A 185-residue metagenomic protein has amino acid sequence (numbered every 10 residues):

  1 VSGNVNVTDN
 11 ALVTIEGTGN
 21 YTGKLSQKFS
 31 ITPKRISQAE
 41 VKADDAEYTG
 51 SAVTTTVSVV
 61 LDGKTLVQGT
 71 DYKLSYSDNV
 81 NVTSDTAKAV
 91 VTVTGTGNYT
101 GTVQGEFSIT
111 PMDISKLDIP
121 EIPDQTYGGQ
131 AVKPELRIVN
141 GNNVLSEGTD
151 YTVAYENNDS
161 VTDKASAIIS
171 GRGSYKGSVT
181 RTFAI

Functional and structural regions predicted by a protein language model:
V1-T22, Q27, T65-T102, N143-R181: Serine/threonine-rich, repeat-prone extracellular segments and beta-strand-based repeat modules of secreted/surface
E16, T56, E106-S108, I119-P120 (+2 more regions): A general secondary-structure boundary signal
F29-P33, F107-P111, F183-I185: Interdomain boundary/hinge segments at the C-termini of tandem beta-sandwich modules
P33-T65, P111-N143: Solvent-exposed, low-complexity, repeat-rich "mucin-like" stalks and linkers
